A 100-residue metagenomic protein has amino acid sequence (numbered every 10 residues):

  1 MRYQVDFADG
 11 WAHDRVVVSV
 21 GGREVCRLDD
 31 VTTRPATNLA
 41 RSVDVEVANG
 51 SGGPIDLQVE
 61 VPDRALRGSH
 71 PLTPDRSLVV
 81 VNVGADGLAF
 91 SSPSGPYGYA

Functional and structural regions predicted by a protein language model:
M1-A100: Terminal leader/tail segments of proteins
